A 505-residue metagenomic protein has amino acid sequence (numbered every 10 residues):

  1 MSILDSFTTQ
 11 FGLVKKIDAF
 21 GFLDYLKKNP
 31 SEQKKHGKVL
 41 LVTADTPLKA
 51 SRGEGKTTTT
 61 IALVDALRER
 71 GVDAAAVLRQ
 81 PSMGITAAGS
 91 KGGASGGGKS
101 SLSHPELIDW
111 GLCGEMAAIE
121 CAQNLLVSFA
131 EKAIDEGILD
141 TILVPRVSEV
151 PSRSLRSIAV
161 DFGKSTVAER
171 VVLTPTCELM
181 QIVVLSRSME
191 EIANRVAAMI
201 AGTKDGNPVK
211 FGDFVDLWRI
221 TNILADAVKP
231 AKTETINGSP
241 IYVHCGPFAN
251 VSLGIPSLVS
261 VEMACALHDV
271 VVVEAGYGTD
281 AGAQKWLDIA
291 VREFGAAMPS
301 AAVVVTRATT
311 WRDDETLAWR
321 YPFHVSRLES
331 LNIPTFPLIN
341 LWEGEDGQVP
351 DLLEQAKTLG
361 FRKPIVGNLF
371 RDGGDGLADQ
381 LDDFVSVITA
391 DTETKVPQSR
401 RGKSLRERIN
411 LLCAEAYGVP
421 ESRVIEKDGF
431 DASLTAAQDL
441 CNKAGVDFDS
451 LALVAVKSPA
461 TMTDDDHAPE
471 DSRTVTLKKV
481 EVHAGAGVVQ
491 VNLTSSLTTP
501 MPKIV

Functional and structural regions predicted by a protein language model:
S2-V505: Flexible phosphate-sensing "switch/lid" loops adjacent to ATP/NTP-binding sites across phosphate-transfer
